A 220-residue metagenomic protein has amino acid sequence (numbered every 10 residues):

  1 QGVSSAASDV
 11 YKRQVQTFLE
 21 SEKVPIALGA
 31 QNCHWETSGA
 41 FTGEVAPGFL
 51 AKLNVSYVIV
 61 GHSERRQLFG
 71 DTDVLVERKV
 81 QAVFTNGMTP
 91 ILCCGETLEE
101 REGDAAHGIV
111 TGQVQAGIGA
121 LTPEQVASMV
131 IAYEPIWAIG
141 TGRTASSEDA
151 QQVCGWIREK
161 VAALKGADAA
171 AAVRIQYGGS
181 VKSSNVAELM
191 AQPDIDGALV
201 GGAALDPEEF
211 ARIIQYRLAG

Functional and structural regions predicted by a protein language model:
Q1-A7, Y11: Single conserved hydrophobic/aromatic residue that forms the stacking wall/gate of nucleotide- or nucleobase-binding
S5, L28-Q31, V58-V60, P90-L92 (+3 more regions): Hydrophobic faces of well-ordered beta-strands that scaffold small-molecule active sites in alpha/beta enzyme cores
S8, L50, H62, E134 (+2 more regions): Conserved, mostly hydrophobic/aromatic
K12-F18, A40-T42, P47, R66-Q81 (+3 more regions): Active-site-adjacent beta->alpha loops and helix N-cap segments on the catalytic face of soluble alpha/beta enzymes
E22-R78: Glycine/small-residue-rich loop that forms an oxyanion/phosphate-binding "nest" at active or ligand-binding sites
R65-R143, D149: Conserved anion-binding
K79, A204-G220: C-terminal helical cap(s) of enzyme catalytic domains, especially alpha/beta-barrels
V181-D194: Catalytic cores of alpha/beta
